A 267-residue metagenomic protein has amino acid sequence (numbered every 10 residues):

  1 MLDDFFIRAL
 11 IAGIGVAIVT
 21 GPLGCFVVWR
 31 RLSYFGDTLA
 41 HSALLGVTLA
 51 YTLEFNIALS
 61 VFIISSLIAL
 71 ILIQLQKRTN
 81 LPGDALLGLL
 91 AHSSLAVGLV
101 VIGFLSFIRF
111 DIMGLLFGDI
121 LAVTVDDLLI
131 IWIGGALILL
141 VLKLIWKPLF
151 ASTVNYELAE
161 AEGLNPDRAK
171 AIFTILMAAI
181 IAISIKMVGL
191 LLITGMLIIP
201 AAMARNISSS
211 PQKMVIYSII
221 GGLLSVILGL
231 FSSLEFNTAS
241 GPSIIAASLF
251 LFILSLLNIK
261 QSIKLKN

Functional and structural regions predicted by a protein language model:
M1-I18: Membrane-interfacial amphipathic/re-entrant helices at transmembrane-helix boundaries
M1-L2, L116-I120, G221-N258: C-terminal binding/interaction regions
I7-R8, K77-T79, L87-K147: Transmembrane helix-bundle core of multi-pass membrane transporters and related energy-transducing complexes
A9-A12, I57-S65, D84, G88 (+2 more regions): Loop-to-transmembrane alpha-helix initiation sites
C25-I108, A204-I216, S233-E235, I259-Q261: Short loop segments and helix-boundary regions at transmembrane helix junctions of multi-pass inner-membrane proteins
L128-L197: Helix-loop-helix "hairpin" substructures at the membrane interface of multi-pass membrane proteins
K147-P148, L257-N267: Membrane-interface capping segments at transmembrane-helix boundaries
I193-P242: Transmembrane alpha-helical segments in multi-pass inner-membrane proteins
